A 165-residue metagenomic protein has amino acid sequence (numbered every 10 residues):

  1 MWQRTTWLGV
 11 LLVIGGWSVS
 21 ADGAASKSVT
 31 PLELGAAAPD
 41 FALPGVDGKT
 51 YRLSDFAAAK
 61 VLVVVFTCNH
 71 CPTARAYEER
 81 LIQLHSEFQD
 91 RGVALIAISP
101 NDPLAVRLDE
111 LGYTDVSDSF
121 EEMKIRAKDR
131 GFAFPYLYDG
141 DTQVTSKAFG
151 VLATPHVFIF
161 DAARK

Functional and structural regions predicted by a protein language model:
M1-Q3: N-terminal secretory signal peptides that target proteins for export/translocation
W7-W17: Bacterial N-terminal signal peptides
A24-S54: N-terminal "domain-start" segment that seeds a small globular fold
S54-R75: Short active-site neighborhood of thiol/selenol oxidoreductases, capturing the structured segment around
A59-L62, D90-L95, R130-P135, T154 (+1 more regions): Loop/turn elements at helix/coil->beta-strand transitions in domains of secreted/extracellular proteins
V64-V65, A94-S99, P135-Y138, I159: Structural recognition of the beta-strand scaffold that forms the well-ordered cores of secreted hydrolase catalytic
R75-R130, G140-T145: Structural microenvironment flanking redox-active thiols in thiol-disulfide oxidoreductases
R130-F132, D141-K165: Thiol/disulfide oxidoreductase modules built on the thioredoxin-like
